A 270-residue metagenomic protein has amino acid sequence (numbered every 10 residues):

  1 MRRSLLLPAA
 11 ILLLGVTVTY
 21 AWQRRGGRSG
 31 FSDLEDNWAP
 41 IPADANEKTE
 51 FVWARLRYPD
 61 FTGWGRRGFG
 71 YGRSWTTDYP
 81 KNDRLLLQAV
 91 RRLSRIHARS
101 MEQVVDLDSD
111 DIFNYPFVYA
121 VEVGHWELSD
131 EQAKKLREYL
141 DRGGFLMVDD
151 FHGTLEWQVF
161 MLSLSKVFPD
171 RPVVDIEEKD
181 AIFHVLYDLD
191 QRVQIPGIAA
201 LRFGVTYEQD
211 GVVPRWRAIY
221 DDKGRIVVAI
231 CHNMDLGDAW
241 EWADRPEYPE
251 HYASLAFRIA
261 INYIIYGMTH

Functional and structural regions predicted by a protein language model:
M1-L7: Bacterial N-terminal signal peptides that target proteins for export
P8-V16: Bacterial N-terminal signal peptides
Y20-F117, V121-G124, D235-D238, W242-H270: Aromatic-Pro/Gly-enriched surface loop or interdomain linker that acts as a lid/target-recognition segment
R24-N37, F61-R66, E156-G237, E241 (+2 more regions): An acidic, glycine-rich "communication" segment
T49-F51, F113-V118, R142-F145, R171 (+1 more regions): Loop/turn elements at helix/coil->beta-strand transitions in domains of secreted/extracellular proteins
W53, F117-W157: Short alpha-beta junction capping motif
N82, L86, Q132-K135, E156 (+2 more regions): Stable alpha-helical elements in mature extracytoplasmic
I96-D106, V148-F151, R171-K179: Surface-exposed patches in mature extracellular/periplasmic domains of secreted proteins
